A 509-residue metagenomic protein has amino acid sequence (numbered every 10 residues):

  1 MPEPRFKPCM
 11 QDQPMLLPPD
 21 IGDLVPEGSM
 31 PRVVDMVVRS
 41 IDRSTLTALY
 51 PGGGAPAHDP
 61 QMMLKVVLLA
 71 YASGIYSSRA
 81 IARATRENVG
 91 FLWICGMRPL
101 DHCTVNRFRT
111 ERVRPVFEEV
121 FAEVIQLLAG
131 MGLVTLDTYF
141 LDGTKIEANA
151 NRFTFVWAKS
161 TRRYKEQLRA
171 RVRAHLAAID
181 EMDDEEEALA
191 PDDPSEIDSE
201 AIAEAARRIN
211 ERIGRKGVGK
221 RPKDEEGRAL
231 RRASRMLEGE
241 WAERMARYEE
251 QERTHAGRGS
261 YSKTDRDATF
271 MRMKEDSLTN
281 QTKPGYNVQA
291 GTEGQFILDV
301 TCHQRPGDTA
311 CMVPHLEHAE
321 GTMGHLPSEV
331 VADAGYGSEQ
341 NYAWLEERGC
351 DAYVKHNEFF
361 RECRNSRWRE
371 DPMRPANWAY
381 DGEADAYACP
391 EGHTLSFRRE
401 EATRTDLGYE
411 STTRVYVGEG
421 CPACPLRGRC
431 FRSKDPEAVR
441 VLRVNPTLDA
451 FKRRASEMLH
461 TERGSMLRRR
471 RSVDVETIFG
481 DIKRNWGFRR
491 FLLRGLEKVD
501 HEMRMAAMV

Functional and structural regions predicted by a protein language model:
P2-P31: Hydrophobic alpha-helical membrane-insertion signals
P4, P8, V67, G74-E87 (+1 more regions): Anion-binding and metal-coordination hotspots
P14, E27, R39, D59 (+3 more regions): Generic alpha-helical segment signature
P26-L68, S73: Basic, short loop/linker segments at the boundary and entry of helix-turn-helix/winged-helix-like folds
W93: Aromatic-lined, polymer-binding surfaces characteristic of secreted/periplasmic polysaccharide-degrading enzymes
